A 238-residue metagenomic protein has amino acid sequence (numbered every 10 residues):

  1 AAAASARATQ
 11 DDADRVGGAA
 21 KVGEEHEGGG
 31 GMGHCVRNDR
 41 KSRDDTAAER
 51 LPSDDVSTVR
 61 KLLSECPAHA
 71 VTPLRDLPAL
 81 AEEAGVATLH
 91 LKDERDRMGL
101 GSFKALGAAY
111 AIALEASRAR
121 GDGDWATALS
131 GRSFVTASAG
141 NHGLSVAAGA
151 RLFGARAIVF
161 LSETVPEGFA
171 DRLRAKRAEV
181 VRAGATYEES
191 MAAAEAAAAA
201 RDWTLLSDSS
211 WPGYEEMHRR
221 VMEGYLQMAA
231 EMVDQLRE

Functional and structural regions predicted by a protein language model:
A1-A4, A8, D14-R15: Short linear segments in intrinsically disordered or otherwise low-structure-confidence regions
A8-D12, V22-E25: Intrinsic low-complexity, disordered N-terminal segments enriched in polar/charged/small residues
A13-V16, E27, Y110: A periodicity- and composition-biased signal for non-globular, repetitive helical segments
A19-G23, G30: Repetitive helical segments and hydrophobic/amphipathic motifs
G29-E238: PLP-dependent amino-acid enzyme catalytic core
